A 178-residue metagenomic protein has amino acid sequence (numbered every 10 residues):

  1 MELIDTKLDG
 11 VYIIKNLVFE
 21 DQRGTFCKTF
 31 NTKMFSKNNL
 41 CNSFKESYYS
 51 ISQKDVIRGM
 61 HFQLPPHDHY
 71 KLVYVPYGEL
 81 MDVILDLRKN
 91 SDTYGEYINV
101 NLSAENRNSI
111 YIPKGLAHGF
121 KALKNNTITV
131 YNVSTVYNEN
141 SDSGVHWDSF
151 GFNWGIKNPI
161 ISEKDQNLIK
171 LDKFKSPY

Functional and structural regions predicted by a protein language model:
M1-N108, N125-N126, V133-Y178: Non-catalytic, conserved peripheral segments adjacent to functional cores
S103-F120: Conserved SET/PR-domain catalytic core that frames the SAM/AdoMet-binding pocket
